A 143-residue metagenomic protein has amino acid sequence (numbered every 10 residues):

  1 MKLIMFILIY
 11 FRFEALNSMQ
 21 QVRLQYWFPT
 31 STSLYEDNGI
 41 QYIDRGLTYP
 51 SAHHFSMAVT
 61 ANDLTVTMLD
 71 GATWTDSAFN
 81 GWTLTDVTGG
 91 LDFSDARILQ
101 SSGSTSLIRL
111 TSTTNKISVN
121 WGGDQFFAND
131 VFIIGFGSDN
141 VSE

Functional and structural regions predicted by a protein language model:
M1-F6: Sec-dependent signal peptide recognition, specifically the positively charged N-region followed immediately by
I9-N140: Mature extracellular "passenger" or substrate-interacting domains of secreted, surface-exposed proteins
E143: Residue-level detector of conserved catalytic or cofactor/ligand-binding positions in enzyme active sites
